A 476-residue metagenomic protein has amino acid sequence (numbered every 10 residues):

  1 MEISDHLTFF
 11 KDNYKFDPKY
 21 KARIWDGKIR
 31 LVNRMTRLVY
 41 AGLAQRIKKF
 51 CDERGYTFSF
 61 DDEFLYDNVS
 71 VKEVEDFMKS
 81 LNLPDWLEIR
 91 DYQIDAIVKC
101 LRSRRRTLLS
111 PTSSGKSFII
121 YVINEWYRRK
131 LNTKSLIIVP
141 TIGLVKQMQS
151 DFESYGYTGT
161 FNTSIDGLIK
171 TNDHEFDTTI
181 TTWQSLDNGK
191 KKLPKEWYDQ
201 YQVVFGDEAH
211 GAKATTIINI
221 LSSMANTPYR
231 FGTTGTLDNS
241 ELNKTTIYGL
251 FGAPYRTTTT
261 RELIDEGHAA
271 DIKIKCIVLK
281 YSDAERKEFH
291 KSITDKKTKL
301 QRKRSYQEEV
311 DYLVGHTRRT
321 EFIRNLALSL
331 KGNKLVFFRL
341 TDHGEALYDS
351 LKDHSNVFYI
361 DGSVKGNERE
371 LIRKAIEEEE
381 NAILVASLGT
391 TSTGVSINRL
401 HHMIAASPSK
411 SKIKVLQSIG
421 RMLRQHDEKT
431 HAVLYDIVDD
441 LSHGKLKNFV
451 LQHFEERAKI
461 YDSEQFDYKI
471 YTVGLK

Functional and structural regions predicted by a protein language model:
K28-L31, D61-L109: Conserved pre-motif I regulatory segment
R102-Y127: Walker A/P-loop
S135, I142-I165, H354-S355: Conserved helix-turn-beta segment of the N-terminal RecA-like "Helicase ATP-binding" lobe in SF1/SF2 helicases
K146, F161-N172, K191-K192, L335 (+2 more regions): Conserved helicase ATPase core of P-loop NTP-dependent helicases/translocases
D166-V203, A214-N219, T390: Conserved helix/coil segment N-terminal to the catalytic DExD/H
V203, H210-C276, Y461: Post-DEXD/H (motif II) to motif III coupling segment of the RecA-like Helicase ATP-binding lobe
T236, D361-S463: Conserved RecA-like P-loop NTPase helicase motor core
D295-R339, H343-S350: Conserved interdomain hinge at the start of the Helicase C-terminal
